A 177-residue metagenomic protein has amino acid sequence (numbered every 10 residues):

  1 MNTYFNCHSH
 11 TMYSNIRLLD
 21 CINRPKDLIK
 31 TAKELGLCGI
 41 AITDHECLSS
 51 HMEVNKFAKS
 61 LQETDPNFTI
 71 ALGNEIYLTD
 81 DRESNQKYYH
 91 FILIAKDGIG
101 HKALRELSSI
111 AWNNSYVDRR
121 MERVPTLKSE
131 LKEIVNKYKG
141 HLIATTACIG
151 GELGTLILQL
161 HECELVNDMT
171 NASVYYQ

Functional and structural regions predicted by a protein language model:
M1-Q177: Phosphodiester-processing cores and adjacent nucleic acid-binding clamps
